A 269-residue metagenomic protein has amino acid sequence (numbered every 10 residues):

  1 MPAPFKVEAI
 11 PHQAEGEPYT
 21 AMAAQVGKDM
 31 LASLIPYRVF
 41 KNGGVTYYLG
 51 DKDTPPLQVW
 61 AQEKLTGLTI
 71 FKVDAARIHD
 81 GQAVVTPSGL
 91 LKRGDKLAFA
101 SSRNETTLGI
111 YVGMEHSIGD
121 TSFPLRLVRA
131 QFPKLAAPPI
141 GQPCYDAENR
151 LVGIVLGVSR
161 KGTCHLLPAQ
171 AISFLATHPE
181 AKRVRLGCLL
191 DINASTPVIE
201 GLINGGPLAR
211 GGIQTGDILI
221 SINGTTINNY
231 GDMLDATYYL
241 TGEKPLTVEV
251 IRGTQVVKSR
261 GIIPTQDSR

Functional and structural regions predicted by a protein language model:
P4, A9-T20, G27-L108, P124 (+6 more regions): Conserved active-site neighborhood of the chymotrypsin/trypsin-like protease fold
A23-Q25, L57-V59, Y111-E115, V155 (+2 more regions): Conserved hydrophobic positions within beta-strands
D29-L34, Y145-V152, L208-G231: Conserved PDZ fold ligand-binding element
G44, H79-D80, A147-T196, D235 (+3 more regions): C-terminal cap/linker of serine protease catalytic domains
Q62-T66, M114-R129, A176-R183, L189-T196: Gly/Ser-enriched beta-turn/beta-hairpin loop segments
L90, P138-P143, P207-I218, Y239-T241: A short glycine-leucine-enriched loop at secondary-structure breakpoints that most characteristically corresponds
T107-I118, I218: Short beta-strand-centered aromatic/proline hotspots
S221-E249: PDZ domains, with a preference for the canonical peptide-binding region formed by the helix
